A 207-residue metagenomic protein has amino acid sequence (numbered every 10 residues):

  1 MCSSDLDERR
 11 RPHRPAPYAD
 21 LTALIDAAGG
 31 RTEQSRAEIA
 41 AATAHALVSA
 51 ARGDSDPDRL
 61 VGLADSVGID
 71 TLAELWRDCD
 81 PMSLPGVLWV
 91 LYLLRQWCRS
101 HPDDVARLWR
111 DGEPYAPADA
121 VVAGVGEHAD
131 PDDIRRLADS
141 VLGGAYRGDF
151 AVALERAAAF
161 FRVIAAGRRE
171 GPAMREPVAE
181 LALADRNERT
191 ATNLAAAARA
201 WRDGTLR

Functional and structural regions predicted by a protein language model:
M1-S3: Short, small-residue-biased leader/transition segments that mark boundaries at the very start of proteins
D5-A50, P57-D65: N-terminal membrane-targeting/anchoring modules of bacterial envelope and secretion proteins
R14-I25, E38, L94-A120, R189-A197: Long, highly charged low-complexity segments enriched in Glu/Asp and Lys/Arg with interspersed Ser/Thr
A28-R31, S55-R59, A64, L75 (+3 more regions): Non-transmembrane, amphipathic alpha-helical segments
T32, D70, R77-R136: Long, charge-patterned amphipathic interaction tracts in eukaryotic proteins
A40-L94, A153-A159: Amphipathic alpha-helical packing elements
L108-A198: Helix-driven interaction modules
A195-R207: Terminal low-complexity "docking" segments
